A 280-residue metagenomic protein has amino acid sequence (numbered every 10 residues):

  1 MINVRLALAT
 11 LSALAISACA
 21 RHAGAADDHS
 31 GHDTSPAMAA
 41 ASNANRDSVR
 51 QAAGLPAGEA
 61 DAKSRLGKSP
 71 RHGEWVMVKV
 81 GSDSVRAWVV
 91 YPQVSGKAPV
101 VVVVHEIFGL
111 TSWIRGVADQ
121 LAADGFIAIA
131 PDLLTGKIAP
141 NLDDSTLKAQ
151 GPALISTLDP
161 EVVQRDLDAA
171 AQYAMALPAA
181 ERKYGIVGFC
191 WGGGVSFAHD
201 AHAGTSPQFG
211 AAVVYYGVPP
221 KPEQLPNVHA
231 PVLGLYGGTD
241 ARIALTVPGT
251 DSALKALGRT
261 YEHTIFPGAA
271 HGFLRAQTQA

Functional and structural regions predicted by a protein language model:
M1-L8: Bacterial N-terminal signal peptides that target proteins for export
S17-A18: C-terminal motif of bacterial Sec signal peptides marking the signal peptidase cleavage site
R21, D27-S48, L55, L66 (+2 more regions): Serine-hydrolase catalytic machinery in alpha/beta-hydrolase-like enzymes
L133-K137, V218, A269: Short beta-to-alpha linker loops that shape the active-site pocket of alpha/beta-hydrolase fold enzymes
L167-H229: Primarily recognizes the serine-hydrolase "nucleophile elbow" in alpha/beta-hydrolase and SGNH/GDSL folds
G234-Y236: Short beta-strand/loop motif that positions the catalytic acidic residue of the alpha/beta-hydrolase fold
T239-A244: Acidic catalytic loop of the alpha/beta-hydrolase fold
T260-A280: C-terminal catalytic histidine-bearing segment of alpha/beta-hydrolase fold enzymes
